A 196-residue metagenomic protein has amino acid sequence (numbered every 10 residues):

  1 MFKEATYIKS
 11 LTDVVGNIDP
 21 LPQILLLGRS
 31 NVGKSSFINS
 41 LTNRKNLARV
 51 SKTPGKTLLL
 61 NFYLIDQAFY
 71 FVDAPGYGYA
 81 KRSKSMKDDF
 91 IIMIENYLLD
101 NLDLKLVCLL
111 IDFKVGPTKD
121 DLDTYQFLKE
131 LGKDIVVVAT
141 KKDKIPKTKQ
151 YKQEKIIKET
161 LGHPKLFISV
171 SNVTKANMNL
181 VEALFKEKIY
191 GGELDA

Functional and structural regions predicted by a protein language model:
M1-K81: Conserved G1/Walker A P-loop phosphate-binding module
F2-V15, K144-A196: Canonical P-loop GTPase G-domain recognition
Y7, S30, Y63, F90-I94 (+2 more regions): Generic structural signal for conserved hydrophobic packing positions in ordered secondary structure
N31-V32, I38, N61, L106 (+3 more regions): Structured catalytic cores of enzymes that bind and process phosphorylated ligands/cofactors
N43-R44, K87-F90, T124-L128, Q153-I156 (+1 more regions): Glycine-rich, phosphate-binding/catalytic loops in enzymes
I65-L104: Conserved nucleotide-sensing/catalytic segment adjacent to the nucleotide-binding pocket in NTP-handling enzymes
K87-I91, T118, L122, K175-M178: Amphipathic alpha-helical transducer elements in NTP-driven molecular machines
E95-K165: Conserved C-terminal guanine-recognition region of P-loop GTPase G domains, centered on the G4
